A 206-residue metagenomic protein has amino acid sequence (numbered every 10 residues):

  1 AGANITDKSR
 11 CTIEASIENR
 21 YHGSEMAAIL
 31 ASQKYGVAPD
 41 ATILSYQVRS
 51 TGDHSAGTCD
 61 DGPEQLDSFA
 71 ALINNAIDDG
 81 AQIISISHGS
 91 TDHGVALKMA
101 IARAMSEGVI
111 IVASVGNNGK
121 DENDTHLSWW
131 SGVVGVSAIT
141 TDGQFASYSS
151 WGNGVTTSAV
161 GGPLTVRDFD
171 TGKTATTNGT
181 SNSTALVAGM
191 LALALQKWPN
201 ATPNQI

Functional and structural regions predicted by a protein language model:
A1-A3, I13-E64, H93, S131 (+3 more regions): Subtilisin-like serine protease catalytic core
N4-T6, Y35, R49-D53, G89-G94 (+5 more regions): Solvent-exposed loop/turn segments at secondary-structure junctions within structured extracellular/periplasmic domains
S9: Phosphate-binding loop that captures ATP/GTP phosphates
G23-A31, L66-I73, K98-I101, D124 (+4 more regions): Extracytoplasmic/secreted envelope proteins and their assembly/folding machinery, especially bacterial periplasmic
I29-G36, N75, D79, S87 (+2 more regions): Structured segments of extracytoplasmic/periplasmic soluble domains in secreted or envelope-associated proteins
T42-Q47, I77, Q82-S87, I110-S114 (+2 more regions): Structural recognition of the beta-strand scaffold that forms the well-ordered cores of secreted hydrolase catalytic
G52-W129, T174-N178, N182-T184: Substrate-binding/access-modulating region of protease and related hydrolase catalytic domains
T125-Q196, N200, N204: Extracellular S/T/G-rich loop segment that most often corresponds to the catalytic His/Ser-adjacent loop
